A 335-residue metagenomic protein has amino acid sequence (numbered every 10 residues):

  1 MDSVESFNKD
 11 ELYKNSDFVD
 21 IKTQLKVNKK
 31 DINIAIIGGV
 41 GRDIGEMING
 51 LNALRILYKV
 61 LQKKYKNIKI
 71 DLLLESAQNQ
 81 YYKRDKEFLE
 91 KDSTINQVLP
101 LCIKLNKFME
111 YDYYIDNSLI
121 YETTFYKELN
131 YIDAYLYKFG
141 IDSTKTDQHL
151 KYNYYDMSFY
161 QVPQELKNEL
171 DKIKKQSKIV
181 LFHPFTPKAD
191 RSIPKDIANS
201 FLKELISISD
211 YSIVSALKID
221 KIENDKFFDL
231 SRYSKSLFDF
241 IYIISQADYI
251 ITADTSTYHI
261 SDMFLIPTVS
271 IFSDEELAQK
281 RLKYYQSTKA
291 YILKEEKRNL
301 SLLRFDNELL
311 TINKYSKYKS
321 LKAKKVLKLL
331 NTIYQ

Functional and structural regions predicted by a protein language model:
M1-Q335: Catalytic machinery of carbohydrate-active enzymes, primarily nucleotide-sugar-dependent glycosyltransferases
